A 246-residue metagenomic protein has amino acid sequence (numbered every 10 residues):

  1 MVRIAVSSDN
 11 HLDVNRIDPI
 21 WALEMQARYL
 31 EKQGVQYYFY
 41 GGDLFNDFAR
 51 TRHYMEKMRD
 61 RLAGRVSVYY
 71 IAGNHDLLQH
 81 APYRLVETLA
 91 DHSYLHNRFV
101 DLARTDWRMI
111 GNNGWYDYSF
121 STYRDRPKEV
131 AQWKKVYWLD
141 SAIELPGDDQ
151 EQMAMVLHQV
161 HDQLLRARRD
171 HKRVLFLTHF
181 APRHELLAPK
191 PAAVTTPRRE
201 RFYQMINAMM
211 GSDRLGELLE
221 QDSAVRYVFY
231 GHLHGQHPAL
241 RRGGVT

Functional and structural regions predicted by a protein language model:
M1-A5, V100-G111, R241-T246: Beta-strand-turn-beta hairpins that frame and shape the catalytic cleft of phosphate-ester-processing enzymes
M1-G64, L77-P82, S141-P146: N-terminal active-site segment of His-dependent metallophosphoesterases
V6-S8, Y38-D43, V68-N74, S93-N97 (+2 more regions): Active-site neighborhood of phospho(di)ester-bond hydrolases with catalytic His/Asp-centered motifs
L12-N15, F45-A49, N74-P82, D101-L102 (+4 more regions): Active-site environment of divalent metal-dependent phosphoester hydrolases
M25-K32, H92-D106, I110, Q159-K172: Short amphipathic alpha-helices and their capping/turn segments at secondary-structure boundaries
K57-A63, S67-Y69, L186-T246: Conserved beta-sheet core of the metallophosphoesterase superfamily
D60-R61, S67-A103, V245: Basic, amphipathic N-terminal segments that precede the first structured/catalytic domain
I110-V174, F180-I206: Active-site-proximal loop/helix segment associated with metal-binding centers of metalloenzymes
